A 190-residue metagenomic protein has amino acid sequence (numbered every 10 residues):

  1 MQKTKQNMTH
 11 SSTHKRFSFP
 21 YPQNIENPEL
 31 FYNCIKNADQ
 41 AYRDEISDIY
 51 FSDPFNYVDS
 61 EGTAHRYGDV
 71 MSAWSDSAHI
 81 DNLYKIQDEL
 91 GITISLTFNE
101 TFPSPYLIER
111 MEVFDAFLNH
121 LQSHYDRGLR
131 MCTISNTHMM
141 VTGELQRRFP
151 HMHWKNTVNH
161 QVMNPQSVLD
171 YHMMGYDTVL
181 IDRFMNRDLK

Functional and structural regions predicted by a protein language model:
Q2-L30: Boundary/entry segment of secreted carbohydrate-active catalytic domains
K3-K5, K15, K36, K85 (+2 more regions): Context-gated lysine
T9-S11, Y42, H172-M173: Solvent-exposed alpha-helices and their adjacent loops that cap or buttress functional pockets in soluble metabolic
Y21-P28, I35-A38, D44-M163, V168-D170: Active-site beta->alpha loop and helix N-cap motifs at the rims of alpha/beta catalytic domains
T157-L189: Glycine-rich phosphate/ribose-binding loops and adjacent secondary-structure elements that form binding surfaces
